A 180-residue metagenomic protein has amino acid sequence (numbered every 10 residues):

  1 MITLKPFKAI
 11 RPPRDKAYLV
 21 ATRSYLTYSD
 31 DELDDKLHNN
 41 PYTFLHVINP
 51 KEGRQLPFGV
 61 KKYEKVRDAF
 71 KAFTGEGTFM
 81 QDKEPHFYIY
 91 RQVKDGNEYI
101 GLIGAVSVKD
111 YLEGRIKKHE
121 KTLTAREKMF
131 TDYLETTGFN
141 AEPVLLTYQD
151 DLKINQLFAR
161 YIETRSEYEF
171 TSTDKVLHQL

Functional and structural regions predicted by a protein language model:
M1-L180: A cross-family signal for N-terminal binding/gating loops and helix N-caps that shape access to the active site
